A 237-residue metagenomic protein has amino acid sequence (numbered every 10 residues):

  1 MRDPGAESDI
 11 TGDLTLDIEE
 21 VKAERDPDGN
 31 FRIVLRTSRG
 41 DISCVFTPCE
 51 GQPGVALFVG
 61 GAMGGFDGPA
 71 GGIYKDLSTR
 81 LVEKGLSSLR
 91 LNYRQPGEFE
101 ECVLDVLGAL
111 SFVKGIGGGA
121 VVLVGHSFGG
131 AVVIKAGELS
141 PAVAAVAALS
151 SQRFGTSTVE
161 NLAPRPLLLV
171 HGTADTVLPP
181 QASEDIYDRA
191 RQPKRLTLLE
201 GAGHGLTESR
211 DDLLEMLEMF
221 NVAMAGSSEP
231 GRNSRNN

Functional and structural regions predicted by a protein language model:
R2-G51: N-terminal cap/lid segment of alpha/beta-hydrolase-fold proteins
R39-D41, C49-L86, R90: Short, surface-exposed "cap/lid" segments of acyl-processing enzymes
G97-I116: Alpha/beta-hydrolase active-site loop
S111-R165: Primarily recognizes the serine-hydrolase "nucleophile elbow" in alpha/beta-hydrolase and SGNH/GDSL folds
L162-P164, L168-H171, D175: Short beta-strand/loop motif that positions the catalytic acidic residue of the alpha/beta-hydrolase fold
T173-L178, G205: Acidic catalytic loop of the alpha/beta-hydrolase fold
P179-D188: Short alpha-helix in the alpha/beta-hydrolase fold that links the catalytic acid
A202-L214: Catalytic histidine-centered segment of alpha/beta-hydrolase-like enzymes
